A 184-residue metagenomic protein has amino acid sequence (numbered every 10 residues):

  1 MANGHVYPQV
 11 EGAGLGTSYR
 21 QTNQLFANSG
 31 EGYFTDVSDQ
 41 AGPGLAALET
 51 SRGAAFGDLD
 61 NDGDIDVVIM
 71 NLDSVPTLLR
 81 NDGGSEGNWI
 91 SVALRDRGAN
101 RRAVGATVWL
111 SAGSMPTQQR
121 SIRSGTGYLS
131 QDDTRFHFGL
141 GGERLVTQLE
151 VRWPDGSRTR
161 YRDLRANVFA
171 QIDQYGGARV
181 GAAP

Functional and structural regions predicted by a protein language model:
A2, V6-Y7, L15-P184: Gly/Ser/Thr/Pro-enriched helix-cap/hinge segments flanking short amphipathic alpha-helices
